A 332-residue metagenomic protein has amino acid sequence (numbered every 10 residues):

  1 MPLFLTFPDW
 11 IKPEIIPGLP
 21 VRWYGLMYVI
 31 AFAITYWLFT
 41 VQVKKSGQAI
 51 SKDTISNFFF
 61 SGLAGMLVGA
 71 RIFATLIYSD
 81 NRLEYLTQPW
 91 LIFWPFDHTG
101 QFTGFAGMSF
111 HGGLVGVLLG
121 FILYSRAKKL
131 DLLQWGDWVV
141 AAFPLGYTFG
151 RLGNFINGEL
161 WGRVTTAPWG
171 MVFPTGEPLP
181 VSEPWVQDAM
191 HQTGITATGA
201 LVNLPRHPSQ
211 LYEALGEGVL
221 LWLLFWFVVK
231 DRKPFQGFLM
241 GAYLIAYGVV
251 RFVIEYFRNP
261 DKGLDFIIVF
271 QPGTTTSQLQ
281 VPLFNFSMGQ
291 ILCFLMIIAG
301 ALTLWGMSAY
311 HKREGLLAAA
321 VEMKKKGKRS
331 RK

Functional and structural regions predicted by a protein language model:
M1-K332: Hydrophobic, membrane-interfacing alpha helices
